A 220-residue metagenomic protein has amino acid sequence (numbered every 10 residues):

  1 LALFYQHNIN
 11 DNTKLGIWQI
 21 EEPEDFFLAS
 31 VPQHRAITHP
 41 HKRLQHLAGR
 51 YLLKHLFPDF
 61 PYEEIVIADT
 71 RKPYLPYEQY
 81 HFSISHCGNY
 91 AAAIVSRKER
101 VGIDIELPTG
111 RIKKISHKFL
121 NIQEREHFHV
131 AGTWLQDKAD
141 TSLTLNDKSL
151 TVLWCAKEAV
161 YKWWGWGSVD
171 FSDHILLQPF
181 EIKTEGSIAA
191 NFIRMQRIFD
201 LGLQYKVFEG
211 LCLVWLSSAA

Functional and structural regions predicted by a protein language model:
L1-A220: Core catalytic alpha/beta fold that binds nucleotide/phospho-ligands
